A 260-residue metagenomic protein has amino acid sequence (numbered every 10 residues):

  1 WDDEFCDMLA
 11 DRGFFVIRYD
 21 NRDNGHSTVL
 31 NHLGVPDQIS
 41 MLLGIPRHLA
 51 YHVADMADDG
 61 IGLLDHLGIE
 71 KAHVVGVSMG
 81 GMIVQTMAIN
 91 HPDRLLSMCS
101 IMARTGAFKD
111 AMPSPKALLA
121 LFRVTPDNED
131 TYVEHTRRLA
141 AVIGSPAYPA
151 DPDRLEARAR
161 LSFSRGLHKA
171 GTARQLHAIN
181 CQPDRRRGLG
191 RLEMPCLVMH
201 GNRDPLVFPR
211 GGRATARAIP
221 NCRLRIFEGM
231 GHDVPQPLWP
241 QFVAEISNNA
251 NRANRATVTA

Functional and structural regions predicted by a protein language model:
W1-C6: The serine-hydrolase catalytic nucleophile loop
L9-S40: Conserved alpha/beta-hydrolase
A54-A72: Conserved acidic catalytic loop of the alpha/beta-hydrolase fold
I89, S97-D127: Flexible "cap/lid" loop of the alpha/beta hydrolase fold
T131-A173: Conserved alpha/beta-hydrolase catalytic His-Asp/Glu region
L192, V198-H200: Short beta-strand/loop motif that positions the catalytic acidic residue of the alpha/beta-hydrolase fold
R203-V207: Acidic catalytic loop of the alpha/beta-hydrolase fold
C222-A260: Catalytic active-site module of serine/aspartate enzymes centered on a nucleophile-bearing elbow/loop
